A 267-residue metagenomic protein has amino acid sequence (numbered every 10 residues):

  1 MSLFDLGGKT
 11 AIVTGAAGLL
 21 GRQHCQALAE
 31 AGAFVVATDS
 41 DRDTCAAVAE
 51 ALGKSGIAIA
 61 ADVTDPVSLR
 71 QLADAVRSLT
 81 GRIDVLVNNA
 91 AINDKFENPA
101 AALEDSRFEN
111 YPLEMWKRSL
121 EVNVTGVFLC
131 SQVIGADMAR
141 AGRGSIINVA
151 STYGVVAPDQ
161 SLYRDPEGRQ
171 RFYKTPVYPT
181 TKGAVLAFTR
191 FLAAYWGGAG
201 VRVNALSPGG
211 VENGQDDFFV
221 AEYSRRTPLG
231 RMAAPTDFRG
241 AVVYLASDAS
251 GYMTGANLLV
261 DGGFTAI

Functional and structural regions predicted by a protein language model:
L3-V36, L192: Canonical Rossmann dinucleotide-binding motif of NAD(H)/NADP(H)-dependent dehydrogenases/reductases, specifically
A33-A47: Conserved glycine-rich Rossmann-like NAD(P)H-binding loop of the short-chain dehydrogenase/reductase
R42-D43, A60-L72, L113, D237: The beta1-alpha1 cofactor-binding region of Rossmann-like NAD(H)/NADP(H)-dependent oxidoreductases
E97-F108, P112-K117, Q160, Y223: Substrate-binding pocket helix/loop in short-chain dehydrogenase/reductase
F128, R143, R231-A266: C-terminal substrate-recognition "lid" of short-chain dehydrogenase/reductases
S131, T181-A184, T189: Active-site helix of classical SDR
G197, R202, M253-G255: Short, small/polar-rich loop/turn modules that mediate ligand/substrate recognition or access, typified
